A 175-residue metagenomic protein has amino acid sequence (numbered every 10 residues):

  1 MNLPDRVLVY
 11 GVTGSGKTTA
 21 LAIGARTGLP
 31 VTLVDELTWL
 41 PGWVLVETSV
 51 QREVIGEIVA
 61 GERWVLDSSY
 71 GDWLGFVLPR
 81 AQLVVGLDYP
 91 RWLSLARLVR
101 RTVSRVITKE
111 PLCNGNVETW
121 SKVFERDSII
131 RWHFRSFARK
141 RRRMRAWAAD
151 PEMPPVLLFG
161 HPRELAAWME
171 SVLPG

Functional and structural regions predicted by a protein language model:
N2, R131-G175: NTP-dependent small-molecule kinase module
R6: Walker A (P-loop) ATP-phosphate-binding motif of ABC ATPase nucleotide-binding domains
V9: Hydrophobic anchor at the beta1->P-loop junction of P-loop NTPases
T13: The conserved Walker
K17: Conserved lysine of the Walker
A20-L21: Post-Walker A alpha-helix
P30-Y89: Conserved nucleotide-sensing/catalytic segment adjacent to the nucleotide-binding pocket in NTP-handling enzymes
Y89-R139: A glycine- and Lys/Arg-enriched "phosphate-lid" helix/loop adjacent to the NTP-binding pocket of small-molecule kinases
